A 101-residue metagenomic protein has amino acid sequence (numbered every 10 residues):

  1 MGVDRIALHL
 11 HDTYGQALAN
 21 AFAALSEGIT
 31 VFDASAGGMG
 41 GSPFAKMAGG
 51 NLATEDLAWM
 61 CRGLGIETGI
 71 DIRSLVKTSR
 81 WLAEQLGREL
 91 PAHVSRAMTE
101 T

Functional and structural regions predicted by a protein language model:
M1-T101: Catalytic cores and adjacent flexible loops of soluble metabolic enzymes that perform enolate/carbanion chemistry on
